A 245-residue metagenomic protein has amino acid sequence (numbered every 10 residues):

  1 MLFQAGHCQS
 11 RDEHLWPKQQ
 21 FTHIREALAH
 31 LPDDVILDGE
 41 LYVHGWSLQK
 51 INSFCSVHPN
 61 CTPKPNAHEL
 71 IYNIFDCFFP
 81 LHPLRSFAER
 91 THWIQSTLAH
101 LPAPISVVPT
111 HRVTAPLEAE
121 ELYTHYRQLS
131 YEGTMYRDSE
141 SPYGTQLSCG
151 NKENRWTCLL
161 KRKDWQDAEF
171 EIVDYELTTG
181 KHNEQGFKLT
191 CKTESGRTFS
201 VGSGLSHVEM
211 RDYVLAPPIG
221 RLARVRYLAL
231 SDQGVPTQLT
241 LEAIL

Functional and structural regions predicted by a protein language model:
M1-A103: Covalent nucleotidyltransferase
M1-H14, C61, C77-P80, A99-L245: Nucleic-acid 5′ end/cap handling module spanning
